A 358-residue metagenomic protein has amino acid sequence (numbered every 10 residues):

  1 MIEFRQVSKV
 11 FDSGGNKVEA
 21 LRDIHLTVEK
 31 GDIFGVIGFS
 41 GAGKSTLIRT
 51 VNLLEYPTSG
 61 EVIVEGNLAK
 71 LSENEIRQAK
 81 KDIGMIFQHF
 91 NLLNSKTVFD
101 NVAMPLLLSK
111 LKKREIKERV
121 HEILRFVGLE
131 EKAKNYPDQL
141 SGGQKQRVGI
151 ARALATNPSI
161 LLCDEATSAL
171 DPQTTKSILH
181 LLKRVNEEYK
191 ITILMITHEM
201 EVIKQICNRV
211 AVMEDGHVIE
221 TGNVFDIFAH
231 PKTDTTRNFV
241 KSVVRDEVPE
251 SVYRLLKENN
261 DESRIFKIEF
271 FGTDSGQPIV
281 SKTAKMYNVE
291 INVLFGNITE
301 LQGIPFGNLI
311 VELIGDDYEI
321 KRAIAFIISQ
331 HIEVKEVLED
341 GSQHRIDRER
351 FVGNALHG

Functional and structural regions predicted by a protein language model:
D12, E61-Q78: ABC ATPase NBD Q-loop/coupling interface
N52: Helix-to-loop junction immediately C-terminal to a conserved catalytic motif
K96-A103: Short coil-to-helix segment of the ABC ATPase nucleotide-binding domain corresponding to the Q-loop/switch region
A103, L107, R114-E131: Conserved ABC ATPase "signature" region
N135-D138, A155-T156, C163: Conserved signature/switch motifs of ABC ATPase nucleotide-binding domains
P172-T174: Helix N-cap at the start of a conserved alpha-helix in ABC-type nucleotide-binding domains
I203-Q205: A short, surface-exposed alpha-helical micro-motif characterized by mixed small hydrophobic and charged/polar residues
